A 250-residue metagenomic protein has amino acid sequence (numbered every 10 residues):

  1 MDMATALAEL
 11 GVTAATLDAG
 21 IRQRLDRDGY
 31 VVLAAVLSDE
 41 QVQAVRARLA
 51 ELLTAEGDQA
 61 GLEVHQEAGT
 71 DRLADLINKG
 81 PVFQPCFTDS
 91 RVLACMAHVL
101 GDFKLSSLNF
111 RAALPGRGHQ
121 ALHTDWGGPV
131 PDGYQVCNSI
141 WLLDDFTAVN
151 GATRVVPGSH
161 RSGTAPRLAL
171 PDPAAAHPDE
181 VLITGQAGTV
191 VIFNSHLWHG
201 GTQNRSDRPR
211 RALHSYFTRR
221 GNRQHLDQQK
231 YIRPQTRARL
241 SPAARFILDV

Functional and structural regions predicted by a protein language model:
M1-D28, A34-V130, R237, A243-F246: Non-heme Fe(II)-dependent double-stranded beta-helix
A4-G11, V190, L197, T202-V250: Non-heme Fe(II)/2-oxoglutarate
S38-D39, A112-A113, F146-A148, H160-R161 (+2 more regions): Short, solvent-exposed loop/turn segments at secondary-structure junctions
E67, V130-Q135, D207-P209: A generic structural micro-feature
L108-F110, S139-W141, L213-F217: A structural signal for short, well-ordered beta-strand segments
R117-T184, N222-Y231: Catalytic core of non-heme Fe(II) oxygenases with the double-stranded beta-helix
